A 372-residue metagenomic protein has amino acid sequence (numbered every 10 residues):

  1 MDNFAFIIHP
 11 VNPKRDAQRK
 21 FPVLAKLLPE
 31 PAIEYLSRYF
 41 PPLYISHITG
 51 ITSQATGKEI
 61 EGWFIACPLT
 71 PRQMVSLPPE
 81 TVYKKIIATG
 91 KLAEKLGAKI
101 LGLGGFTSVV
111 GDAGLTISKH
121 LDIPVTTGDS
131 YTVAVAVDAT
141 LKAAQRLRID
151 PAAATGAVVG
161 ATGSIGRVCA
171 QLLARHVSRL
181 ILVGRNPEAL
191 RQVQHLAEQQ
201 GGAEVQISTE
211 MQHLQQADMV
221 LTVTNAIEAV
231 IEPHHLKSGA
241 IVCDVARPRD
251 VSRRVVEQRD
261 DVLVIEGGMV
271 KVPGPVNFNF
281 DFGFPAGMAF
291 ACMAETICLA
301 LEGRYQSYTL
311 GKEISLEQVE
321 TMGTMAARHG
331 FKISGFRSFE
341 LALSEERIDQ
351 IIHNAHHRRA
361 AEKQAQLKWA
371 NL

Functional and structural regions predicted by a protein language model:
D2-I8, N12, A17-A25, E30-E61 (+3 more regions): Adenosine-phosphate binding glycine-rich loop
A5, K99, S178, D218 (+1 more regions): Conserved acidic residues
T52-P151, F278-F290, A294: Glycine/serine-rich phosphate-binding loop and adjoining beta1-alpha1 elements at the start of nucleotide-handling
T89-L92, L96, A143-L147, H176 (+5 more regions): Change "in soluble alpha/beta enzymes" to "in soluble alpha/beta proteins
S108-D112, P187-Q192, D250-R253: Short, charged/polar "capping" segments at the starts of alpha-helices and the immediately preceding loops
Q145-M219: Glycine-rich phosphate/diphosphate-binding loop of Rossmann-like nucleotide-binding domains
G202-P275: Rossmann-like adenosine-cofactor binding region
